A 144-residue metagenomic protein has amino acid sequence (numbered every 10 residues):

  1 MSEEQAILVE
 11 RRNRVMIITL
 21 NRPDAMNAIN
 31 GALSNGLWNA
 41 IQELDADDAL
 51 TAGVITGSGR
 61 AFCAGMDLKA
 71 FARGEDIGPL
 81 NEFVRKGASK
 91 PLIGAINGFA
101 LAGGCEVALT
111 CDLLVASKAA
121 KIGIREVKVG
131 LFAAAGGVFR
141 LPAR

Functional and structural regions predicted by a protein language model:
M1-S58: Conserved CoA-thioester-binding segment of acyl-CoA-metabolizing enzymes
S2, N35-N39, R73-G78, F132: Short gly/ser/thr-rich secondary-structure transition/capping motifs
I18, I55, D67, V107-L109: Hydrophobic/aromatic residues within transmembrane alpha-helices of multi-pass small-molecule transporters
N21, M66, N97: Histidine-centered beta-alpha loop that forms part of the nucleotide-sugar donor binding/catalytic region in diverse
I29-N30, M66, E75, E126 (+1 more regions): Short, flexible helix/strand-to-coil boundary loops that buttress conserved ligand/catalytic motifs in alpha/beta
A49, G57-A88, A100, V129-L131: Glycine- (often His-adjacent) and acidic-residue-rich active-site loop that binds/positions the CoA thioester
P79-S89, A95, L101-R144: CoA-thioester-processing core
